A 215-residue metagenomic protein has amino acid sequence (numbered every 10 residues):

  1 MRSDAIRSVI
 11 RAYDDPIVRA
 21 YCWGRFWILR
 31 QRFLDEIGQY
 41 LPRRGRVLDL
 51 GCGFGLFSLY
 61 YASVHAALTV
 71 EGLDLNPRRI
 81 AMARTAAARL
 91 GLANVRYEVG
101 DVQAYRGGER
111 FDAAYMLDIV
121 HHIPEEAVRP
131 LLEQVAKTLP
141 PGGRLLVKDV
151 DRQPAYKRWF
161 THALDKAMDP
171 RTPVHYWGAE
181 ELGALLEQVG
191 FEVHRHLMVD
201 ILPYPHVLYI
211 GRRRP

Functional and structural regions predicted by a protein language model:
R11-L29: Class I SAM-dependent methyltransferase Rossmann-like catalytic core, especially the SAM/SAH-binding loop
W27-R44: Conserved alpha-helix/loop element of class I SAM-dependent methyltransferases that forms part of the SAM/SAH-binding
R44-G53: Conserved class I S-adenosyl-L-methionine
L56, Y60-A93, E98-V102: Class I SAM-dependent methyltransferase SAM/SAH-binding core
A104-G108: Short conserved loop adjoining the S-adenosyl-L-methionine
Y115: A conserved beta-strand element that flanks and buttresses the S-adenosyl-L-methionine
R129-P141: A short glycine-rich, Lys/Arg-flanked "PGG" loop and its adjoining helix->strand segment in the class I
K148-V189, R195-I201: C-terminal alpha-helical "lid/dimerization" subdomain adjacent to the S-adenosyl-L-methionine
